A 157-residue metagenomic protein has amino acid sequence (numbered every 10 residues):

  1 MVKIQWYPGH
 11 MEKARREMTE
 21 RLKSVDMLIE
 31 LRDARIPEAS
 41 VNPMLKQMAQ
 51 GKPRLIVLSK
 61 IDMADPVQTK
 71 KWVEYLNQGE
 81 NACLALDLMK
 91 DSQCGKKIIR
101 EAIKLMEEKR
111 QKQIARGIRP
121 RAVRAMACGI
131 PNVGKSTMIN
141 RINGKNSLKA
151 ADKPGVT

Functional and structural regions predicted by a protein language model:
M1-G51: N-terminal accessory targeting/assembly segments
H10-R15, P37, I118-R119, N143-T157: Switch I (effector-binding) loop of TRAFAC-class P-loop GTPase G-domains
R21, V25, M48, G79 (+4 more regions): Conserved, well-folded catalytic cores of nucleic-acid-processing and energy-transducing macromolecular machines
D33, L76, M138: Residue-level signature of catalytic and energy-coupling elements of molecular machines, predominantly ATP/GTP-dependent
D33, S59, G155: Active-site glycine-centered loops adjacent to acidic/histidine catalytic or metal-binding residues that shape
P43-K46, K70-V73, I98-R100, N140-N143: Short, glycine/charged-enriched secondary-structure capping and boundary segments
L55, I61-G129, A151: Canonical P-loop GTPase G-domain recognition
R124-G144, L148-A150: Glycine-rich phosphate-binding P-loop
